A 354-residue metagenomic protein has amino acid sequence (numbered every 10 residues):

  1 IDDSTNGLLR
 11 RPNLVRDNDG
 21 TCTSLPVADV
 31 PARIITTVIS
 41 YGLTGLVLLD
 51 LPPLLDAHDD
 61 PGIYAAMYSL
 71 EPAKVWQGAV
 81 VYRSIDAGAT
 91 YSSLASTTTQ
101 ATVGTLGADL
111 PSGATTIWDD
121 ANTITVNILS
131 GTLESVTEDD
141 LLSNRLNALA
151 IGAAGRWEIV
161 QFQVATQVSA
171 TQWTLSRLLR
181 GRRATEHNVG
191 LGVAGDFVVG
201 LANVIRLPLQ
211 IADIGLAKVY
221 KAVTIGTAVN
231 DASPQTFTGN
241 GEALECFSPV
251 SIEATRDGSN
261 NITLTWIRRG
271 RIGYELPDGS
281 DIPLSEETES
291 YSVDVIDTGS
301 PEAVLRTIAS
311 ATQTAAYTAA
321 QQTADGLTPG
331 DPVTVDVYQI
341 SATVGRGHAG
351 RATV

Functional and structural regions predicted by a protein language model:
I1-V354: C-terminal extracytoplasmic interaction modules
